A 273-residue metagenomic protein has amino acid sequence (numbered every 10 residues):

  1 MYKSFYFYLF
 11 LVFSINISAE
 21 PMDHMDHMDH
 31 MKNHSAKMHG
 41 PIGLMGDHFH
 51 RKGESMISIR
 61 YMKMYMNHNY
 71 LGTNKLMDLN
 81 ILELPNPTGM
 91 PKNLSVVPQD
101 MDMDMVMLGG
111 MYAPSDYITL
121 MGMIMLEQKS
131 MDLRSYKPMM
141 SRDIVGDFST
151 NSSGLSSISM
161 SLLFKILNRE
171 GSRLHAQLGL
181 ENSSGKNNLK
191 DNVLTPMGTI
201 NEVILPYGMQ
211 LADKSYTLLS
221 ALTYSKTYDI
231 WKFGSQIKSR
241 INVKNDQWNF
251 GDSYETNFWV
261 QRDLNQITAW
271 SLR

Functional and structural regions predicted by a protein language model:
Y2-F10: Sec-dependent signal peptide recognition, specifically the positively charged N-region followed immediately by
S14-N16: N-terminal signal peptide c-region/cleavage motif recognized by signal peptidases
E20-R173, G179-N182, E202-A212, Y216-S220 (+2 more regions): Transmembrane beta-barrel domains of Gram-negative outer membranes and organellar outer membranes
N69-L76, D132-M140, N187-T195, Q236-I237 (+1 more regions): Outer-membrane beta-barrel translocator domains and adjoining extracellular loop/strand segments of Gram-negative
D213-L272: Aromatic-anchored, glycine/proline-accented short structural segments that stabilize local strand-turns or short
